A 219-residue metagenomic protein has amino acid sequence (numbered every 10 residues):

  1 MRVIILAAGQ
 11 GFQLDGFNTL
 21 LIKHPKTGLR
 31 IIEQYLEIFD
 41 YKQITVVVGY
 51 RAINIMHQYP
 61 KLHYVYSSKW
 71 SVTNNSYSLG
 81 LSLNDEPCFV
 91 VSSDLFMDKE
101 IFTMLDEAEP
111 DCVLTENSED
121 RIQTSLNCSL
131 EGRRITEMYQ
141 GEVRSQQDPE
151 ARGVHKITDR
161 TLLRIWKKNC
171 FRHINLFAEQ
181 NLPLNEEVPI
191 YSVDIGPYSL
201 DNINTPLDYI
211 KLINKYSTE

Functional and structural regions predicted by a protein language model:
M1-A52, L200: N-terminal glycine-rich phosphate-binding loop and ensuing alpha1 helix
M1-V3, D148-E219: Conserved alpha/beta core of the MobA/IspD/sugar-nucleotide pyrophosphorylase nucleotidyltransferase superfamily
R2, K42-I44, P87, D111 (+2 more regions): Residues at the starts of beta-strands that form the adenosine-phosphate
G9, D94, T205: Active-site glycine-centered loops adjacent to acidic/histidine catalytic or metal-binding residues that shape
L20, H63, P189-Y191: Conserved beta-strand segments of alpha/beta enzyme cores
H57-G132: Conserved beta-loop-beta/alpha segment of the NTase-like Rossmann-fold superfamily that binds/positions NTPs
D98-A178: Conserved core of the sugar-phosphate nucleotidyltransferase
